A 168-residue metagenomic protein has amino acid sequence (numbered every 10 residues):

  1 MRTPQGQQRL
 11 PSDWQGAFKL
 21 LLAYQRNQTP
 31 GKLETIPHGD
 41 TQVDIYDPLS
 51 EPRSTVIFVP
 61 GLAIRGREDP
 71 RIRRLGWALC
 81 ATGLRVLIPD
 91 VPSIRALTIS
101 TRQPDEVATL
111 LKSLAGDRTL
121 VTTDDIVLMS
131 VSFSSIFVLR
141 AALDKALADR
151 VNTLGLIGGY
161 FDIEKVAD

Functional and structural regions predicted by a protein language model:
T3-S54: N-terminal cap/lid segment of alpha/beta-hydrolase-fold proteins
R53-G61: Short beta-strand element of the alpha/beta-hydrolase
L62, R85, D90-I94, Y160: Short beta-to-alpha linker loops that shape the active-site pocket of alpha/beta-hydrolase fold enzymes
P70-L87: Short amphipathic alpha-helix adjacent to the substrate-entry channel of hydrolases
T98-L120: Alpha/beta-hydrolase active-site loop
T119-S132: Alpha/beta-hydrolase fold nucleophile elbow
S130-R140: Glycine-rich nucleophile elbow surrounding the catalytic serine of serine-hydrolase chemistry
R140-D168: Alpha/beta-hydrolase-fold enzymes
